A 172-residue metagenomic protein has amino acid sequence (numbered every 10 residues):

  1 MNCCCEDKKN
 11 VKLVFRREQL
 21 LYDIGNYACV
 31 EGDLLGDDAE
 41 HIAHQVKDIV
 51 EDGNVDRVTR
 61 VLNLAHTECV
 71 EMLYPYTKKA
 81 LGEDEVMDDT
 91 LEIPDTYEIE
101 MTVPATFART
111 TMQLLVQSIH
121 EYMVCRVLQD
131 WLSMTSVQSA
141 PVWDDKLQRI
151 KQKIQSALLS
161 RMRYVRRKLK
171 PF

Functional and structural regions predicted by a protein language model:
M1-K47, K170-F172: Short, intrinsically disordered N-terminal pre-domain segments
N26-I49, E83-V103: Charged, glycine/proline-rich intrinsically disordered loops and linkers
D56-F172: Internal mixed-charge
